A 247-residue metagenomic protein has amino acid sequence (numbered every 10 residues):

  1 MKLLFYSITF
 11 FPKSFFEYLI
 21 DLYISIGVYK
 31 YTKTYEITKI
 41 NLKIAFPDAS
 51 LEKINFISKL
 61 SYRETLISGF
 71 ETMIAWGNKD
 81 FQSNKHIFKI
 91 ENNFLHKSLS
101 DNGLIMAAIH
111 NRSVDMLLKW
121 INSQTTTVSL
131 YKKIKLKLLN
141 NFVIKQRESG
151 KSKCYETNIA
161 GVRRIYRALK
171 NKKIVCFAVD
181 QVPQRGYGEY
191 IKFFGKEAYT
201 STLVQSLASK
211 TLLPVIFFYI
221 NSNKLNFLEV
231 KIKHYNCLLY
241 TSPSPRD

Functional and structural regions predicted by a protein language model:
M1-I105, N141-K145, S149-K151: Membrane-anchoring hydrophobic helices of lipid-metabolizing enzymes
N102-I159, R185-K192: Catalytic core of membrane glycerolipid acyltransferases/transacylases, capturing the structured, soluble-facing
I105-A108, I174-A178: Structural motif
K135, F142, Q181, R185-L239: A cross-family acyltransferase "interaction/gating" segment
G161-I165: Short acidic active-site motifs
Y240-D247: Conserved small/polar residues in nucleotide/adenosyl-binding loops
